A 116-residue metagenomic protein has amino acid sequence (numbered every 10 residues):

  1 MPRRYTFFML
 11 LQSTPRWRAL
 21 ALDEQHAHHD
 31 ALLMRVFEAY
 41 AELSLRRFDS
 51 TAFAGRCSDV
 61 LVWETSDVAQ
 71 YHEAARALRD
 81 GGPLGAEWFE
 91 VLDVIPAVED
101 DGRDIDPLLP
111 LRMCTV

Functional and structural regions predicted by a protein language model:
M1-C57, S66-E73, I95-V116: Short S/T/G/P-rich N-terminal loop/turn motif that feeds into the first structured element of a domain
L61: Conserved, mostly hydrophobic/aromatic
L78-F89: A common structural junction motif
